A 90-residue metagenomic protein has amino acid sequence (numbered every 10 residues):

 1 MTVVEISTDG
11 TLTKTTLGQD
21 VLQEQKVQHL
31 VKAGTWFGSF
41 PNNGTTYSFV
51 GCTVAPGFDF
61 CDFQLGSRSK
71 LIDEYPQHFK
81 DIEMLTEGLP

Functional and structural regions predicted by a protein language model:
M1-P90: Short linear sequence motif anchored by a di-proline
